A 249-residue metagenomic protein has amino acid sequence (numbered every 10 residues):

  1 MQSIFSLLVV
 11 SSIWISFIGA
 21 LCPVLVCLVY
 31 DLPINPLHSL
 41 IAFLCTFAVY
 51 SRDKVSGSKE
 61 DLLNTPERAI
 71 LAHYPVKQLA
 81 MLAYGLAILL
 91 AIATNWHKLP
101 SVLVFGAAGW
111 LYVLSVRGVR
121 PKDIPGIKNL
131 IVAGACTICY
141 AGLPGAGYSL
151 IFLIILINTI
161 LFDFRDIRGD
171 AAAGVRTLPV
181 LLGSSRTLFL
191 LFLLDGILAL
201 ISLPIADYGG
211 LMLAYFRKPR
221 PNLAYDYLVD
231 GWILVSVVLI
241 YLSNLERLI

Functional and structural regions predicted by a protein language model:
M1-I15, Y74-Q78: N-terminal membrane topogenic signal
F17-C22, A69-L79, I127-L143, P179-T187 (+1 more regions): Small-residue-rich segments of transmembrane alpha-helices in multi-pass membrane proteins, especially helix faces
L28-R52, P100-A107, G145-L161: Membrane-embedded alpha-helical segments that form the functional core of polytopic membrane enzymes, especially those
A42, T46-A83, I155-G196: Solvent-exposed interhelical
R52-L63, W110-K122, D163-R168, M212-R220: C-terminal ends of transmembrane helices
T65-L71, I205-I249: Extended hydrophobic alpha-helices typical of membrane-associated regions
I70-P144: Intramembrane alpha-helical segments
N129-A171: Functional transmembrane core segments of multi-pass inner-membrane proteins
